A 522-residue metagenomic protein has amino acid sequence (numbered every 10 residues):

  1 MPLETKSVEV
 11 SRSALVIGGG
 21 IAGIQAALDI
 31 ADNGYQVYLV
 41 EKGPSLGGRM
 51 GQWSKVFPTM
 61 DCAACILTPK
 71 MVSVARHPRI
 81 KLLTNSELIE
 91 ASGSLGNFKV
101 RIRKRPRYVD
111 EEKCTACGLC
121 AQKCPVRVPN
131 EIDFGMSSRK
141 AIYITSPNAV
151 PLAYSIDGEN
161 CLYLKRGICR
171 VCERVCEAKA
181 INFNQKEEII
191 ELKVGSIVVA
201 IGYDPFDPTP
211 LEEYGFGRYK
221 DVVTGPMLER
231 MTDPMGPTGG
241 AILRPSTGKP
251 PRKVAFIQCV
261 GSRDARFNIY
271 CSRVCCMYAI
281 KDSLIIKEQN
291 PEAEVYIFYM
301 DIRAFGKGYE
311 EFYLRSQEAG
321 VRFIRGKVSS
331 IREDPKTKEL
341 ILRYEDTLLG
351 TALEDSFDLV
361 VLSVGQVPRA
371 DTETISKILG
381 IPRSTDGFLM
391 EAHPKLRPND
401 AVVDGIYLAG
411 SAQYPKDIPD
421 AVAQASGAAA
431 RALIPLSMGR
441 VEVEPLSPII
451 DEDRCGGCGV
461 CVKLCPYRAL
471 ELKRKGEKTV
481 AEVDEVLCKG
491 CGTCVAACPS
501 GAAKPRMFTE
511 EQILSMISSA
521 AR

Functional and structural regions predicted by a protein language model:
M1-R522: Residues forming the flavin
